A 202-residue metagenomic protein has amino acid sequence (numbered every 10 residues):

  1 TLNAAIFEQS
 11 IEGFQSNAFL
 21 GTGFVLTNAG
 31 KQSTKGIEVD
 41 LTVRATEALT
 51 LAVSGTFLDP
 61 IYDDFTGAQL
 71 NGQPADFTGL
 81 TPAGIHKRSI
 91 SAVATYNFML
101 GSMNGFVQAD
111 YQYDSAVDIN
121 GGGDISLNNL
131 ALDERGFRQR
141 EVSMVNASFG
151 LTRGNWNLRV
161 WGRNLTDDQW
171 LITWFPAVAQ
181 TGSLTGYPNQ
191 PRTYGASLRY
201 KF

Functional and structural regions predicted by a protein language model:
T1-A5, L26, P188, R192: Feature marks flexible
A4, S148-G150: Predominantly transmembrane beta-strands of Gram-negative outer membrane beta-barrel pores used for transport
I6, G55, V160-G162: Residue-level recognition of conserved beta-strand positions in structured domain cores
E8-S10, T27-G122, S197-K201: Gram-negative outer-membrane beta-barrel transporters
F14-T22, L58, D63-L70, D118-N128 (+1 more regions): Outer-membrane beta-barrel translocator domains and adjoining extracellular loop/strand segments of Gram-negative
G23-N28, N71-P82, A131-G136, T181-G186: Extracellular loop and loop/strand-boundary signature of outer-membrane beta-barrel proteins
S33-I37, H86-I90, E141-V145, G154 (+1 more regions): Residues that define the transmembrane beta-barrel architecture of outer-membrane proteins
Q112-S126, G150-F202: C-terminal beta-signal and adjacent terminal beta-strands/loops of Gram-negative outer-membrane beta-barrel proteins
